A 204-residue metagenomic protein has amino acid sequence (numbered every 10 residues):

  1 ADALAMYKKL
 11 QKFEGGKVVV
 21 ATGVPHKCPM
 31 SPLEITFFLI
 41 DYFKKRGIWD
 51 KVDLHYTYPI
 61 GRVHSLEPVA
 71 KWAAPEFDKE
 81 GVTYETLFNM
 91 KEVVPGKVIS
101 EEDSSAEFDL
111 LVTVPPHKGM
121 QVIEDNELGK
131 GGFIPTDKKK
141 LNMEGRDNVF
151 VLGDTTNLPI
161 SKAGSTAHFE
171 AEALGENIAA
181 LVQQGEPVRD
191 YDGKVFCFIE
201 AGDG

Functional and structural regions predicted by a protein language model:
A1-E14, K97, S105-E172, A180: FAD-site-proximal beta/loop scaffold in flavoenzymes
A1-R46, K138: Glycine-rich dinucleotide-binding loop and its adjacent helix/turn
K17, K51-H55, N148: Residues at the starts of beta-strands that form the adenosine-phosphate
V20-A21, D53-G61, G193-A201: Extended hydrophobic secondary-structure segments that form protein cores and membrane-embedded regions
V24-K27, P59-R62, T155-P159: A short, flexible beta-alpha/helix-coil linker loop
P29-P32, S65-P68, S161-S165: Short, solvent-exposed loop/turn segments at secondary-structure boundaries
K44-I134, E186: A Rossmann-like FAD-binding core segment of flavoenzymes
G175-G204: C-terminal, flexible cofactor-proximal segment of oxidoreductases
